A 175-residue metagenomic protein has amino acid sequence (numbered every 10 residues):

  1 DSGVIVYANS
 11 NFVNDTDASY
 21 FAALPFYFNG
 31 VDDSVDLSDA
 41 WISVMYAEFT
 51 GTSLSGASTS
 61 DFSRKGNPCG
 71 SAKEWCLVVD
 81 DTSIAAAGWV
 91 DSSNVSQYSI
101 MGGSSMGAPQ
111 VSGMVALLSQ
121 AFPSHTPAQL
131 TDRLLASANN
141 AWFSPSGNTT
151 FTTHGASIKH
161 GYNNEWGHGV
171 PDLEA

Functional and structural regions predicted by a protein language model:
S2-V4, D39: A short helix->loop->beta-strand "cap" motif at the edges of active sites that frequently abuts
V6-S10, V44: Active-site neighborhood of phospho(di)ester-bond hydrolases with catalytic His/Asp-centered motifs
S10, G103-S105, G167, D172: Residue-level detector of functionally special positions within alpha-helical transmembrane segments of multi-pass
S10-V13, E48-T50, N139-W142: Acidic glycine-/aspartate-rich tracts in secreted/extracellular proteins
F12, S105-M114, Q129, L134: Extracytoplasmic, non-cytosolic globular domains
A18-A23: Metal-dependent catalytic neighborhoods of phosphoester/phosphodiester hydrolases
P25-A116, Q120: Extracellular S/T/G-rich loop segment that most often corresponds to the catalytic His/Ser-adjacent loop
A40-S43, Q120-A175: C-terminal subdomain of the subtilisin-like protease fold in secreted/lumenal serine endopeptidases
